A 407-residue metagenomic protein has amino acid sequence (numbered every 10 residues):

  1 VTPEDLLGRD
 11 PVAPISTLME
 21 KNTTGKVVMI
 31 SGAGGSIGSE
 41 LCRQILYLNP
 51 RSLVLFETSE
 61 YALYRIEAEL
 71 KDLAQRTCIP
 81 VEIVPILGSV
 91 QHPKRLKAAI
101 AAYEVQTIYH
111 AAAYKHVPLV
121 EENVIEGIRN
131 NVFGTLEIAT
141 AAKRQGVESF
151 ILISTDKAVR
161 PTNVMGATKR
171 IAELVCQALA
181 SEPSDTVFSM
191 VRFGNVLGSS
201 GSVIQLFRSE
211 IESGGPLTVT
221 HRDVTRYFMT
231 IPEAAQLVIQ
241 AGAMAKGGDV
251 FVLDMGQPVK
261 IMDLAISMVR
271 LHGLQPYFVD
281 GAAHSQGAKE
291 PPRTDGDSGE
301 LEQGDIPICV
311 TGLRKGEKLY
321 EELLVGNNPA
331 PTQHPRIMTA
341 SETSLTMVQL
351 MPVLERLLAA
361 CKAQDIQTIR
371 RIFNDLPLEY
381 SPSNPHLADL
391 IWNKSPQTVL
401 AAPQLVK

Functional and structural regions predicted by a protein language model:
V1-V27, K143: Flexible, Lys/Arg-rich cytosolic regulatory linkers and terminal tails that connect or flank
A13, T17-N22, L174, A178-N195 (+1 more regions): Strand-loop microenvironment adjacent to phosphate/nucleotide-handling motifs in alpha/beta enzyme folds
V28-L46: N-terminal Rossmann NAD(P)H-binding glycine-rich loop of SDR-like oxidoreductase domains
P50-R51, I100, E104-Y109, V147: Proline-aspartate-enriched helix->loop->beta-strand connector
P50-R65: Conserved glycine-rich Rossmann-like NAD(P)H-binding loop of the short-chain dehydrogenase/reductase
V84-T107, G316: Conserved Rossmann-fold cofactor-binding substructure of NAD(P)-dependent oxidoreductases
P85, G127, F188-V191: Hydrophobic/aromatic anchor residues within beta-strands of the central parallel beta-sheet of Rossmann-like
H110, Y114-V117, E121-E173, A178-L179: Conserved Rossmann-fold NAD(P)-dependent oxidoreductase catalytic core, especially the SDR/UDP-sugar
